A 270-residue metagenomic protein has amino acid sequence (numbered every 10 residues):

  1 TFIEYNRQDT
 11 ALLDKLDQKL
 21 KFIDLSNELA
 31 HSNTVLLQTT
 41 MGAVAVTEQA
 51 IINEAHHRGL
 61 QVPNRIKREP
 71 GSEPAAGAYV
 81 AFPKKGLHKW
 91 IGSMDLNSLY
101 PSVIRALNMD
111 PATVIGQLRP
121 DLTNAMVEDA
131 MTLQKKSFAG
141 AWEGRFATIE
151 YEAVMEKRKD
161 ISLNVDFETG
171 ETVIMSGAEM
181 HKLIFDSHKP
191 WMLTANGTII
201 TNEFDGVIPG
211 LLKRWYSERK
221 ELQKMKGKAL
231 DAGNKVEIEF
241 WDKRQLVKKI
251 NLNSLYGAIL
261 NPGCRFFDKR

Functional and structural regions predicted by a protein language model:
I3-P111, I115-L118, T123-K136, N234 (+1 more regions): Common nucleic-acid-contacting/processivity interface regions adjacent to the catalytic cores of nucleic-acid enzymes
L96-R270: Helical catalytic core of nucleic-acid polymerases
